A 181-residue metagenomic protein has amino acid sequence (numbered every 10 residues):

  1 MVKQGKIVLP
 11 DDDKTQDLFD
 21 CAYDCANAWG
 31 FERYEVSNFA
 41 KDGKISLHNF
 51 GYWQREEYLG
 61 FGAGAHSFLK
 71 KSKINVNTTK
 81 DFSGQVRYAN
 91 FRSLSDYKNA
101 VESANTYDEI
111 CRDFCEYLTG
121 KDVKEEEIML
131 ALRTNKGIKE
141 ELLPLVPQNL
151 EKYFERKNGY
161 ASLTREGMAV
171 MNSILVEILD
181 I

Functional and structural regions predicted by a protein language model:
M1-E141: C-terminal scaffold of the Radical SAM
E35, L150-G159: A short, conserved structural fragment
E140-K152: Short amphipathic alpha-helical interaction segments
Y160-T164: Minor-groove-contacting beta-hairpin "wing" of winged helix-turn-helix DNA-binding domains
R165-I181: Short, amphipathic alpha-helical interaction segments positioned at domain boundaries
